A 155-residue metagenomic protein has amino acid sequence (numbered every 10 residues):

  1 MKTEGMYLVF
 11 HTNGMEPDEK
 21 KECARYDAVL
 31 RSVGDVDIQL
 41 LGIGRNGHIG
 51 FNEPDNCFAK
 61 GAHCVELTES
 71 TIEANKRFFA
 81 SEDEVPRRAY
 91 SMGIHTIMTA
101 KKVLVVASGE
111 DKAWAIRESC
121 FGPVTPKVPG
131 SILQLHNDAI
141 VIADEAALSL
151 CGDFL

Functional and structural regions predicted by a protein language model:
M1-L155: Conserved phosphate- and dinucleotide-binding cores of soluble alpha/beta proteins, encompassing both enzyme active
